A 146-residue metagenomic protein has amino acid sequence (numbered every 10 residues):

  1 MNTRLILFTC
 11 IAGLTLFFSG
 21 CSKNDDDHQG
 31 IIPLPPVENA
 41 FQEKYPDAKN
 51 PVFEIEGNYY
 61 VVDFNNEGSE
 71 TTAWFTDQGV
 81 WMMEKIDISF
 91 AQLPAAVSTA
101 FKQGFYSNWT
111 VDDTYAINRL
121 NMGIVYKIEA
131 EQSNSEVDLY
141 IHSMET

Functional and structural regions predicted by a protein language model:
M1-F8: Bacterial N-terminal signal peptides that target proteins for export
I11-G13: Repetitive helical segments and hydrophobic/amphipathic motifs
F17-G20: C-terminal motif of bacterial Sec signal peptides marking the signal peptidase cleavage site
S22-G30: N-terminal presequence-like segments and adjacent domain-start helices
Q29-T146: First exposed extracellular module after export/assembly in secreted or surface-exposed proteins
